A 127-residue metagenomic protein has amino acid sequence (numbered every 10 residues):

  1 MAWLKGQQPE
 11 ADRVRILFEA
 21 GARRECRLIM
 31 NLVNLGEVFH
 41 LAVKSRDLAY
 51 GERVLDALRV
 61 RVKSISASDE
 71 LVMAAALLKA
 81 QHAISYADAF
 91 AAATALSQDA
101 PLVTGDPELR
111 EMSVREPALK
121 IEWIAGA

Functional and structural regions predicted by a protein language model:
M1, G36-F39, R110: Nucleotide phosphate-binding site architecture
M1-M30, A42-R53, G126-A127: Short, well-structured N-terminal submotif of metal-dependent ribonuclease cores
D12, K63-G105: Active-site neighborhoods of divalent-metal-dependent phosphate/nucleic-acid chemistry enzymes
L17-G21, L58, L78, M112: Hydrophobic helix-cap positions at the C-terminus of alpha-helices in RecA-like/P-loop ATPase nucleotide-binding cores
G36-F39, R59, A76: Amphipathic alpha-helical segments within well-ordered protein domains
S45-A49, H82, L119-W123: Short, hinge-like loop/turn segments at secondary-structure boundaries
V54-K63: Extended, non-globular alpha-helical segments
R61, A92-A127: Acidic, PIN/NYN-like endoribonuclease modules and their adjacent C-terminal/linker elements
